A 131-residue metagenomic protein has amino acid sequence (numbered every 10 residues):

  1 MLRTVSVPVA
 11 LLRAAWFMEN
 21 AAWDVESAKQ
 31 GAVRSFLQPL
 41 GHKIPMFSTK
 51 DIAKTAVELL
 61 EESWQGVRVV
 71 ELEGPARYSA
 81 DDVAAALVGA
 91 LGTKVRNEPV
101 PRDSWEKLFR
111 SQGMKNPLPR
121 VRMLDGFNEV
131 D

Functional and structural regions predicted by a protein language model:
M1-R96, D103-Q112, P117-L118: Oxidoreductase cofactor-interface core, primarily capturing Rossmann-like NAD(P)-dependent enzymes
P117-D125: Short, well-structured alpha-helical segments
D125-D131: NAD(P)-dependent Rossmann-like dehydrogenase/reductase catalytic/cofactor-binding core
